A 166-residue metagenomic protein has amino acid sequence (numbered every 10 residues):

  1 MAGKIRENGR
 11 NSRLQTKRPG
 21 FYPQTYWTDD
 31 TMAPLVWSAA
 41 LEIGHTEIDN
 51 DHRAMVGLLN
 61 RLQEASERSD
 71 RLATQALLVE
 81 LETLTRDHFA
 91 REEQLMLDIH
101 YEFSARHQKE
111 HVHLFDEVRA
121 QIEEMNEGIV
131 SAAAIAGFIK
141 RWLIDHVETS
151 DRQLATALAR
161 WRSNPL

Functional and structural regions predicted by a protein language model:
M1-T31: N-terminal amphipathic/basic-hydrophobic helices that include classical n-h-c signal peptides and signal-anchor
F21-L166: Small-residue-biased structural context
